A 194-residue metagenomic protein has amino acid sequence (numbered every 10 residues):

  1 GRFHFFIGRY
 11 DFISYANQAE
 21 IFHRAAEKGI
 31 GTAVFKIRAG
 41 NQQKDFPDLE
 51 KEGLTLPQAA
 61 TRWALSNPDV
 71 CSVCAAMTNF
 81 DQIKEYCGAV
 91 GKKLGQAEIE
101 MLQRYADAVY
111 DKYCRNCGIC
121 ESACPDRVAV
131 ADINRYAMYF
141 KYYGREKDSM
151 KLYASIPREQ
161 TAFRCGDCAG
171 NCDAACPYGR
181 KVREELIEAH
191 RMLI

Functional and structural regions predicted by a protein language model:
G1-I119, A123-V128, D132-R135, Y142-P157 (+1 more regions): Beta/alpha (TIM)-barrel catalytic core signal, keyed to glycine-rich beta->alpha loops juxtaposed to Asp/Glu that bind
Y105, Y136, E188, M192: Residues that form generic nucleotide/phosphate-binding pockets
Y143-I194: Flanking helices and flexible, charged tails adjoining ferredoxin-like Fe-S electron-transfer domains in multi-subunit
